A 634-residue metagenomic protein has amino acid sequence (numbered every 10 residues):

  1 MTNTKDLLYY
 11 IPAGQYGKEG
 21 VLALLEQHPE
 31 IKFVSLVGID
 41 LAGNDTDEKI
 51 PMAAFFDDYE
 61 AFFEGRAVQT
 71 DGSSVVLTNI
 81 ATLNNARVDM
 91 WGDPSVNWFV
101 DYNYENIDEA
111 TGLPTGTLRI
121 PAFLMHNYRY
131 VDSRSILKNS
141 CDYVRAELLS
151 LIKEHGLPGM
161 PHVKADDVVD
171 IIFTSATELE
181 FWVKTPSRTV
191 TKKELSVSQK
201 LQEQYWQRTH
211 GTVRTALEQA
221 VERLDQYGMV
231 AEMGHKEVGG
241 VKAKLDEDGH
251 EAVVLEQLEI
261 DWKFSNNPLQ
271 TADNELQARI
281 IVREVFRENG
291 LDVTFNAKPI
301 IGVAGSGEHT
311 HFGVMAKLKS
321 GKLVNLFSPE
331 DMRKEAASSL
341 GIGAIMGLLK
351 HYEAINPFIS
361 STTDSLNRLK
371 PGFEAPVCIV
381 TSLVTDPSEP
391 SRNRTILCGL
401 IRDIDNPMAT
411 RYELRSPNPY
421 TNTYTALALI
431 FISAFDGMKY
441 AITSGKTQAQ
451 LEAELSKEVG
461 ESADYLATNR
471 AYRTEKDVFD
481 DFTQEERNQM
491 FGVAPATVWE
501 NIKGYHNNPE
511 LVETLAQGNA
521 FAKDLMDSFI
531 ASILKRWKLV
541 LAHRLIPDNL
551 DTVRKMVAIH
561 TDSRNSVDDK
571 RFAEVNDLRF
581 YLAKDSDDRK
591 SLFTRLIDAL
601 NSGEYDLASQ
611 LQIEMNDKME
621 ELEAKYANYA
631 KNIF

Functional and structural regions predicted by a protein language model:
M1-K236, G240, S265-Q277, T425-A426 (+2 more regions): ATP/Mg2+-dependent ligation/transfer catalytic cores
L7-I11, Q15-Q27, K32-E154, T174 (+2 more regions): Active-site capping/gating regions of soluble enzymes
